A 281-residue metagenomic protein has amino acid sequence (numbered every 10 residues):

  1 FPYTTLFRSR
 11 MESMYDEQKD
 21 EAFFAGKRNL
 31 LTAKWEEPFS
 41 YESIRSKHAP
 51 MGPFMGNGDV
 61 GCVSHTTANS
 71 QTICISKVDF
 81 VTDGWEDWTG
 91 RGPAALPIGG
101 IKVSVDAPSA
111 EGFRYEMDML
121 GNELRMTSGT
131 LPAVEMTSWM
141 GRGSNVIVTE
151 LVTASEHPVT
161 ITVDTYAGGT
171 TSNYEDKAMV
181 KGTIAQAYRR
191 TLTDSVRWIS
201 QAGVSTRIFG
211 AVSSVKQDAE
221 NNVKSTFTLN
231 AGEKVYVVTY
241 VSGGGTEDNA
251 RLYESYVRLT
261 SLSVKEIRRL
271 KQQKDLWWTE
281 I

Functional and structural regions predicted by a protein language model:
F1-L6: Short, small-residue-biased leader/transition segments that mark boundaries at the very start of proteins
S9-I281: Acidic/polar, glycine-enriched structural segments that form the non-catalytic walls/loops of the carbohydrate-binding
